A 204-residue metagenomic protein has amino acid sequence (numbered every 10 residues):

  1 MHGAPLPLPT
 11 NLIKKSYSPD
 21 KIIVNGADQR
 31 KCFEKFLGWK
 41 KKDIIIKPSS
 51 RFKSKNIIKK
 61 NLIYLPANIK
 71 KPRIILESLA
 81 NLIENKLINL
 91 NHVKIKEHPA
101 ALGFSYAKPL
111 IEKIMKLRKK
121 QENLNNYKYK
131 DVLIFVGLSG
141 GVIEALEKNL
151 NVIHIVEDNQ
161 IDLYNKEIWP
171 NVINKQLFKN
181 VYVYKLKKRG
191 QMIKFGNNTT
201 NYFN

Functional and structural regions predicted by a protein language model:
M1, I88-Q121, L163, E167-W169 (+1 more regions): Catalytic donor nucleotide-activated moiety binding site of glycosyltransferases and closely related
M1-H2, V24-A27, L65-I69, K96-A100 (+2 more regions): Structural motif
M1-P48, G140-V142: Active-site and donor-binding regions of nucleotide-sugar-utilizing enzymes
P9, I13, F33-E34, Q121-K166: A donor-sugar binding/catalytic signature common to diverse glycosyltransferases and related nucleotide-sugar
I13-S18, N85-N89, K148: Short, conserved loop/helix-junction motifs that constitute active-site signature segments in enzyme catalytic cores
P19-K21, W39-I46, K60-I63, A107-E122 (+3 more regions): Active-site regions of enzymes building and remodeling cell-envelope glycoconjugates
W39, I45-I111: Conserved catalytic-core segment of nucleotide-activated headgroup transferases in glycan assembly
N68, R73-L76, K166-N204: Leloir-type glycosyltransferase catalytic cores
